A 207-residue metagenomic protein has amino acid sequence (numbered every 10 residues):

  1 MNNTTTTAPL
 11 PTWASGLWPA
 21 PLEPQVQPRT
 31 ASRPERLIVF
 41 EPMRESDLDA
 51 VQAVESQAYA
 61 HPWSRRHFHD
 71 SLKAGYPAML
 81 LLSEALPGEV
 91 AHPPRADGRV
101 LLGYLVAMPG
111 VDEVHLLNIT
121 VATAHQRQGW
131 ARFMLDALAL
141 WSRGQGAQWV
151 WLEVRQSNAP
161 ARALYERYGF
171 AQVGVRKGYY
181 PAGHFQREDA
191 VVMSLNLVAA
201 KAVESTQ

Functional and structural regions predicted by a protein language model:
N2, W151-E153, E166, A171-D189: Conserved catalytic-core motifs of GNAT/GCN5-like acyltransferases
N2-T5, P11-A20, R33-P34, V39-Q126 (+3 more regions): Acetyl-CoA-dependent GNAT
N118-T120, W151-E153, V192-S194: Short aromatic/hydrophobic contact patches that present stacked aromatics for nucleic-acid/ligand binding
Q128, R132, G169, K177-Y179 (+3 more regions): Acyl-donor (CoA/ACP) binding surface of acyl/acetyltransferases
L135, N158-A161, G178-H184: Short glycine/proline-centered loop/turn elements that form peptide/ligand docking sites
L138-S142, V150, A161: Short hydrophobic clusters on alpha-helical segments that form packing/core surfaces in small helical domains
